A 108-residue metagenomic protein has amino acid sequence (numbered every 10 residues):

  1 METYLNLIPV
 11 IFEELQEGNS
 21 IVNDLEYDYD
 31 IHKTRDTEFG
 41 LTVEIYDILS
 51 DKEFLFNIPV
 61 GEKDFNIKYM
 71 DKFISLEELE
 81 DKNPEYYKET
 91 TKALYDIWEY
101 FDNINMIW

Functional and structural regions predicted by a protein language model:
M1-E44: Negatively charged, low-complexity tracts enriched in Asp/Glu with abundant Ser/Thr
Y4, N19-I21, E38, Y46-I48 (+4 more regions): Alpha-helical protein-protein interaction elements
L5-N6, D71-W108: Mixed-charge, Lys/Arg-enriched low-complexity segments
L7-L15, F39-I45, F56, T90-I104: Extended low-polarity, hydrophobic cluster-rich segments
F12, V22, H32, Y46-L49 (+3 more regions): Residues marking helix boundaries in flexible regions
E14-N23, Y29, K52, N83 (+1 more regions): Short, flexible helical or helix-coil boundary motifs
D47-E85: Intrinsically disordered, low-complexity regulatory segments enriched in Ser/Thr/Pro and charged residues
